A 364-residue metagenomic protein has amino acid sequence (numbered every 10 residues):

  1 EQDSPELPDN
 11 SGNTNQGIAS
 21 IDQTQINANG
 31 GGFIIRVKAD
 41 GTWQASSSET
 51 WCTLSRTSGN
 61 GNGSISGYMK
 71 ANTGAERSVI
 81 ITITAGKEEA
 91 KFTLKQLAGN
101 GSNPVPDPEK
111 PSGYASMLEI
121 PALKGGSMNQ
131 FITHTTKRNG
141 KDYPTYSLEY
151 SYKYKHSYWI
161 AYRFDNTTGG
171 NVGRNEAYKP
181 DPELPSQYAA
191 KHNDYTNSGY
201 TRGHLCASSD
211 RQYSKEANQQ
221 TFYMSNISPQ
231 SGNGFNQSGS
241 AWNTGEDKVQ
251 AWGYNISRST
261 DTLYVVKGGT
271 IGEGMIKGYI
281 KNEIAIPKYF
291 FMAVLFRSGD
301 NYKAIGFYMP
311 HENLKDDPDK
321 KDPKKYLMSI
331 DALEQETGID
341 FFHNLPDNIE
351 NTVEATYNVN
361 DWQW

Functional and structural regions predicted by a protein language model:
E1, T84-K91: Short, exposed coil/turn segments at beta-strand boundaries within extracellular/luminal domains
Q2-N13, T82, K95-W364: Domain-level detector for secreted/extracellular nuclease and nuclease-toxin modules, and for the ENPP-like C-terminal
L7-Q23, T53-L54: Proline-enriched interdomain boundary motifs that mark the N-terminal boundary and often initiate the first structured
G17-A19, I34, K38-S66: Surface-exposed binding patches on compact interaction domains or structured appendages
Q25-G30: Short, solvent-exposed loop/linker segments at the N-terminal edge of repeated beta-sheet extracellular domains
G61, K70-R77: Surface-exposed, short loops/turns at beta-strand junctions within beta-sandwich domains
A71, A85-K87, A98: Surface-exposed loop/turn motifs at beta-strand-loop junctions within extracellular Ig-like and Fibronectin type III
A75-K87: A short beta-strand micro-motif common to beta-rich folds, especially ectodomain repeats
